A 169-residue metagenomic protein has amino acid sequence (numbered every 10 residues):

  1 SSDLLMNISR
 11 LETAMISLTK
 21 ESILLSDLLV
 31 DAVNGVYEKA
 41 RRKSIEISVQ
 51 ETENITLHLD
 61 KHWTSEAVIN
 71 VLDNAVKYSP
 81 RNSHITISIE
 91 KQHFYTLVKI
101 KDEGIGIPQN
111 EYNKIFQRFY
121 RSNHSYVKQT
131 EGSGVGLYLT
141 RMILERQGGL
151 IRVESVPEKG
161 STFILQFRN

Functional and structural regions predicted by a protein language model:
T19-L24, R41, E46-T56: Conserved catalytic submotifs in the C-terminal HATPase_c
V30-R42: Short alpha-helical segment within the cytosolic histidine kinase core of two-component systems
A75-V76: Short helix-loop "hinge" at the ATP-lid/N-box region of the Bergerat-fold HATPase_c
N82-F94: Short beta-strand/loop element within the Bergerat-fold HATPase_c
I107-F119: Short conserved segment of the HATPase_c
E131, G136, T140: Short alpha-helical Gxxx[C/S/T] motif in the catalytic ATP-binding
G148-G149: Conserved glycine-rich
